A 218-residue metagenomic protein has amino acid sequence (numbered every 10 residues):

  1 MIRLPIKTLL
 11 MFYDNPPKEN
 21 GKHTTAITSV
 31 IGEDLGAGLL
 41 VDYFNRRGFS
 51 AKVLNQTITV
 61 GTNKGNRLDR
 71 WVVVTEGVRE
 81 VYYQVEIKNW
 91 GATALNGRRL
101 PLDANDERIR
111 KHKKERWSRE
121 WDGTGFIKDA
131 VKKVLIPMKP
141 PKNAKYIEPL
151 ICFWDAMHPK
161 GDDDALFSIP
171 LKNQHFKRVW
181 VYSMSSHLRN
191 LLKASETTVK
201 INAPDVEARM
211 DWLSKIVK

Functional and structural regions predicted by a protein language model:
M1-G48, K52-T59: Interdomain/boundary linker segments immediately adjacent to catalytic/signaling cores
N45-K52, E76-R79, K142-N143, D162 (+2 more regions): Exposed regions on extracellular, virion, or secretory-pathway luminal proteins
R47-F49, Q84, R99, K193-A194 (+1 more regions): Charge-enriched interaction surfaces
A51-V53, R70-V72, V85, V179-V181: Hydrophobic beta-strand residues in large extracellular and virion-surface proteins
T57-V73: Charged, often glycine-rich, active-site loop that binds/positions anionic groups
W71-A94: Active-site beta-strand-loop-beta-strand hairpin of nuclease catalytic cores that positions key catalytic residues
I87-L171, R178-S183: Catalytic cores of nucleic-acid endonucleases
F153-K218: Non-catalytic C-terminal interaction segments of nucleic acid-processing enzymes
